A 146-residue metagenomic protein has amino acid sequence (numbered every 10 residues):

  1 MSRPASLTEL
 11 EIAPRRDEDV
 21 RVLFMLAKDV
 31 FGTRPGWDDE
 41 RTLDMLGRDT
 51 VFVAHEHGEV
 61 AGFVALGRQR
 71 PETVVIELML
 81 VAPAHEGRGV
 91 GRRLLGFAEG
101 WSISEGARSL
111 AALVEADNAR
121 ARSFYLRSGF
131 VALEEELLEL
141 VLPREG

Functional and structural regions predicted by a protein language model:
M1-S6, Y125, E135-G146: Acyl-donor-binding surface of acyltransferase catalytic domains
R3-L10, P14-L78, A82, L95-G96 (+2 more regions): Acetyl-CoA-dependent GNAT
P83-E86, A112-R122, L138-E145: Conserved beta-strand-loop-alpha-helix junction that forms the acyl-donor binding cleft
E86, I103, L126: Short polybasic/polar patches that bind polyanions
G89: Conserved G/P- and acidic residue-centered "switch" motifs that form tight phosphate/ATP-binding loops in soluble
R92, A116-E134: Conserved active-site alpha-helix within GNAT-family acetyltransferase domains
S102-L113: Conserved GNAT acetyl-CoA-binding A-motif
